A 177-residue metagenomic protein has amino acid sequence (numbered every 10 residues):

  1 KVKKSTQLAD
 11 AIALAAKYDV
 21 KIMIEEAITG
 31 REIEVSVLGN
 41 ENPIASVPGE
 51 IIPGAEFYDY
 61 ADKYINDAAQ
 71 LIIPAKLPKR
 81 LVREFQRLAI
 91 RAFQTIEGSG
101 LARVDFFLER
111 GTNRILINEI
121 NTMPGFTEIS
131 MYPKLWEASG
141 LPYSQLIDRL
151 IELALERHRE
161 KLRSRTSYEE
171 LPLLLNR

Functional and structural regions predicted by a protein language model:
K1-K4, V37-N40, E109, N118 (+1 more regions): Short beta-strand-to-turn element immediately C-terminal to the catalytic PLP-Schiff-base lysine in fold type I
S5-R87, I115-L116: Phosphate-binding site of ATP-dependent enzymes
P78-R177: ATP-dependent carboxylate activation and anion-phosphoryl transfer catalytic cores that bind Mg-ATP to form
